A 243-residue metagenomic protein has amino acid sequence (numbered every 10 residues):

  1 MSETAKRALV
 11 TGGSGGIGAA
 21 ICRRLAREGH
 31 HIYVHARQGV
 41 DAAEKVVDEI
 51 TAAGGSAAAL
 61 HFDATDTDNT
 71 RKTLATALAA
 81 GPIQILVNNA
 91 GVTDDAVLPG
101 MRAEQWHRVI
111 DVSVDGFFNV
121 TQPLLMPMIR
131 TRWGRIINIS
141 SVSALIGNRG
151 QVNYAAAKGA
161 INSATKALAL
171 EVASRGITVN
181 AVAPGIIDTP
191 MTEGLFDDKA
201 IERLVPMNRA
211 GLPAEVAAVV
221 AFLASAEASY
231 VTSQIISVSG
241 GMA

Functional and structural regions predicted by a protein language model:
S14-G15: Conserved glycine-rich cofactor-binding loop
V97-L98, Q105-I110, I136, I201: Substrate-binding pocket helix/loop in short-chain dehydrogenase/reductase
T121, A157, T165: Active-site helix of classical SDR
M126, L170-E171, S229: Alpha-helical segment proximal to the catalytic Tyr-Lys
W133, L212-V238: C-terminal substrate-recognition "lid" of short-chain dehydrogenase/reductases
S141: Residue(s) in the substrate-gating loop at a strand-loop-helix junction that position the organic substrate next
A173, T178, V231-S233: Short, small/polar-rich loop/turn modules that mediate ligand/substrate recognition or access, typified
